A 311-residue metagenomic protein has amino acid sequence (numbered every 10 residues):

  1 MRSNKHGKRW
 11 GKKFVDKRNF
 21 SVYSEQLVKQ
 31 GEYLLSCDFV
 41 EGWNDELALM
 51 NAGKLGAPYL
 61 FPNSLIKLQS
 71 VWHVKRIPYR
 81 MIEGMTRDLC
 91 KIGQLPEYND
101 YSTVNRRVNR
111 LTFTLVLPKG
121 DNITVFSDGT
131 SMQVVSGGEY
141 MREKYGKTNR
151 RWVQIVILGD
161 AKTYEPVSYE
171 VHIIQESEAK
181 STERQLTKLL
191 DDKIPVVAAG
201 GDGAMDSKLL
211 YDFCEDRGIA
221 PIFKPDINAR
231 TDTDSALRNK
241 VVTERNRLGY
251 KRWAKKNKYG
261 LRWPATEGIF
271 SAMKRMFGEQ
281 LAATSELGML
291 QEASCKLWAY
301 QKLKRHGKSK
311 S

Functional and structural regions predicted by a protein language model:
M1-Q26, S64-K67: Double-stranded DNA-binding cores of transcription factors and transposases
R2-V15, G203-K274: Helix-centered, glycine/charged polyanion-binding patches within enzymatic domains that contact phosphate-containing
F20-V22, G129, G203, G268: Conformational gate/switch positions in structured elements
S24-K75: Basic, short loop/linker segments at the boundary and entry of helix-turn-helix/winged-helix-like folds
G53-I77, G84, P96-D216, I222 (+2 more regions): Polybasic low-complexity intrinsically disordered regions
K54-P58, I227-R230, L248, H306: Arg/Lys-rich, glycine/proline-spaced intrinsically disordered segments in nuclear chromatin/transcription regulators
V71-V74, R252-S311: Basic, amphipathic alpha-helical segments enriched in Lys/Arg and hydrophobic/aromatic residues
L89-C90: Short edge-strand/loop segments of extracellular domains
